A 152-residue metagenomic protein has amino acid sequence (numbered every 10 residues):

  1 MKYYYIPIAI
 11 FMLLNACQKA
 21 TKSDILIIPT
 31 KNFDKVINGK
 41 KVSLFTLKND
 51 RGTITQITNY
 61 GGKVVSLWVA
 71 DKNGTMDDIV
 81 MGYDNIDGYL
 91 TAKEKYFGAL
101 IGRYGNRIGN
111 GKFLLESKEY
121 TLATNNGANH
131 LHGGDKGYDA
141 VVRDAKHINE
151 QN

Functional and structural regions predicted by a protein language model:
K2-I8: Sec-dependent signal peptide recognition, specifically the positively charged N-region followed immediately by
L14-A16: C-terminal motif of bacterial Sec signal peptides marking the signal peptidase cleavage site
Q18-N152: Surface-exposed acidic/polar loop and edge beta-strand patches at domain peripheries
